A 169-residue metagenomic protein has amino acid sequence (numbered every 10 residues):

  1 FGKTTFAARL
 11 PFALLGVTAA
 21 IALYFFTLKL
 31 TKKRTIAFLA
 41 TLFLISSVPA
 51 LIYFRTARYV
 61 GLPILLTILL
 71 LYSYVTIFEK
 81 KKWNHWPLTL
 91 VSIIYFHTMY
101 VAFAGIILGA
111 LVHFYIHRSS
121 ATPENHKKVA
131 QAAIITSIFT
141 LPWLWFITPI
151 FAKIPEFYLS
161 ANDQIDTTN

Functional and structural regions predicted by a protein language model:
F1-L14, R34, V48: Juxtamembrane segments of multi-pass membrane glycosylation machinery that transfer sugars from lipid-linked donors
L10-T31, L69: Transmembrane-helix motifs of polytopic, lipid-linked glycan transferases
K29-R34, I68-L88: Membrane-interface transmembrane helices that cradle and orient dolichyl/undecaprenyl
F38-S47: Transmembrane and membrane-interface helices of multi-pass, inner-membrane envelope-modifying transferases
A40-T41, Y53, F78, N84-Y100 (+1 more regions): Membrane-interface alpha helices of multi-pass inner-membrane proteins
R55-V60: Short acidic/glycine- and proline-prone juxtamembrane loop motifs at membrane-interface regions of multi-pass membrane
P63: Conserved catalytic motifs of ABC-family nucleotide-binding domains
H97-T98, A102-N169: Transmembrane-lumen/periplasm boundary regions of multi-pass, lipid-linked membrane glycan transferases
